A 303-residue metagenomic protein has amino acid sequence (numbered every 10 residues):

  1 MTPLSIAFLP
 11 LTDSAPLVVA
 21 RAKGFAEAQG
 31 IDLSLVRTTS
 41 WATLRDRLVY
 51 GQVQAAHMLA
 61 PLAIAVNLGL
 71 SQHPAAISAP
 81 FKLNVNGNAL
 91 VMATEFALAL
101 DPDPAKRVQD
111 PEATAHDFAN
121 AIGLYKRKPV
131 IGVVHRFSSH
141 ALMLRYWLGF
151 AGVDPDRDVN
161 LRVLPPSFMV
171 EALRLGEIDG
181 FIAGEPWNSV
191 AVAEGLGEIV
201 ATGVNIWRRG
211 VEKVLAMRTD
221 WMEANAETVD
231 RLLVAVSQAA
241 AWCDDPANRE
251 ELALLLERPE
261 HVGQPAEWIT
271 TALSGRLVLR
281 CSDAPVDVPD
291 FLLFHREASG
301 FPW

Functional and structural regions predicted by a protein language model:
T2-D156, D179-S189, L196-R209: Short, glycine-/small- and polar/acidic-enriched structural segments that line small-molecule recognition paths
Y125-V130, A235-A240, D287-H295: Flexible glycine/proline-enriched surface loops and loop-helix/loop-strand junctions
F137, A141, R249, P302-W303: A structural signal for well-ordered alpha-helical scaffolds and beta->alpha junctions
D158-N160: Short, acidic/small-residue loops that bind anionic groups at enzyme active sites
R162-S167, E223: Active-site glycine-rich loop that binds ribose-phosphate moieties when present
D179-S274: Pocket-lining segment of extracytoplasmic ligand-binding domains
I269-W303: Segments of small-molecule ligand-sensing domains
